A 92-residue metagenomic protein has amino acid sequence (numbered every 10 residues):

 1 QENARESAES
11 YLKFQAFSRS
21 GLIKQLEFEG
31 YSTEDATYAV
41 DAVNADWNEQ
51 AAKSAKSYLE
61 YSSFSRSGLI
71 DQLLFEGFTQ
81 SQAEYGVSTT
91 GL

Functional and structural regions predicted by a protein language model:
Q1-L92: An alpha-helical, amphipathic repeat domain used for nucleic-acid recognition, typified by the mTERF helical solenoid
